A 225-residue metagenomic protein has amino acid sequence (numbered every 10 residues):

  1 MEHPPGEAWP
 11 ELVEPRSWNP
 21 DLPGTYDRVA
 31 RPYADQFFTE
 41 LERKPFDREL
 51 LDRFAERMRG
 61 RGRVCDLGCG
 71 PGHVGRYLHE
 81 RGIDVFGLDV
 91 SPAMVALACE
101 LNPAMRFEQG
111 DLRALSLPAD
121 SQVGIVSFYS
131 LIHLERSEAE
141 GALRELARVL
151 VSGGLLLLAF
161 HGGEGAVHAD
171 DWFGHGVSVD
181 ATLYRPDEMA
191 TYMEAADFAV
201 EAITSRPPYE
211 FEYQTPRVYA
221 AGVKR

Functional and structural regions predicted by a protein language model:
E2-R59, E164: Conserved class I S-adenosyl-L-methionine
R63-L67, P71-A114: Class I SAM-dependent methyltransferase SAM/SAH-binding core
R113-I125: A short acidic, Gly/Pro-enriched loop at the edge of an enzyme's catalytic core that lines a small-molecule cofactor
E140-S152: A short glycine-rich, Lys/Arg-flanked "PGG" loop and its adjoining helix->strand segment in the class I
G153-F160: Conserved beta-strand signature within the Rossmann-like core of class I S-adenosyl-L-methionine
G162-D180: Short, glycine-/aromatic-enriched active-site segment of Class I SAM-dependent methyltransferases
A181-A196: Short alpha-helix
F198-Y209: Conserved S-adenosyl-L-methionine
